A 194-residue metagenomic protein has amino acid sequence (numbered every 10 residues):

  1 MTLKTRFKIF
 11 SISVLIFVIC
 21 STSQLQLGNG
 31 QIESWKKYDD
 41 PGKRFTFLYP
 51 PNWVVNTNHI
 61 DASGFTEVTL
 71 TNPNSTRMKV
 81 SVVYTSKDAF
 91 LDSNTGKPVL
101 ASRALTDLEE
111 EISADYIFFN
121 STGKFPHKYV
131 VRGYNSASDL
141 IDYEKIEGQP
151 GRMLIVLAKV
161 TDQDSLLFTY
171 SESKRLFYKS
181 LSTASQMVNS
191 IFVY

Functional and structural regions predicted by a protein language model:
T2-I12: Bacterial N-terminal signal peptides that target proteins for export
I12-S21: Bacterial N-terminal signal peptides
T22-Q31: Sec-dependent signal peptide cleavage junction
G30-S63: N-terminal "mature-domain start" segment
E33-W35, W53-V54, F119-G123, I191: Short glycine-aromatic motifs
Y49, A101-A104, L108, S180-M187: Stable alpha-helical elements in mature extracytoplasmic
W53, Q163-Y194: Surface-exposed amphipathic alpha-helical segments
N58-L166, L176: Conserved polar/disulfide-associated segments of primarily extracytoplasmic proteins
